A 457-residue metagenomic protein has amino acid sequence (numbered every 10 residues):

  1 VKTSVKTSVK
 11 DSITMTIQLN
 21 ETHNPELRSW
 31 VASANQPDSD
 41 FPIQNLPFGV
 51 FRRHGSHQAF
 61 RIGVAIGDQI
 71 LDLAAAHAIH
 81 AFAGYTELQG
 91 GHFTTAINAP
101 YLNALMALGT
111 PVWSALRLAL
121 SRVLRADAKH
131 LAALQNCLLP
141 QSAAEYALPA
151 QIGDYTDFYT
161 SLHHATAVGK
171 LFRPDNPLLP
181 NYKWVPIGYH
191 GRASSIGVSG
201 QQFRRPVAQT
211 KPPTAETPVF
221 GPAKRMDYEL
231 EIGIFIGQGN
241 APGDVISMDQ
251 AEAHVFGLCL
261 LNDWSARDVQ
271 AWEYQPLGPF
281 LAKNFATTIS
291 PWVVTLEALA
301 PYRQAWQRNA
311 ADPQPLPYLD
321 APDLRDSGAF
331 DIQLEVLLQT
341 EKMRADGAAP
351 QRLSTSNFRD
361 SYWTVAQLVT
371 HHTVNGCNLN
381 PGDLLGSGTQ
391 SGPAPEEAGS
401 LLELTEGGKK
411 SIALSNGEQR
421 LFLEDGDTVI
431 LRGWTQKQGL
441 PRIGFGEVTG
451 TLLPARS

Functional and structural regions predicted by a protein language model:
V1-I13: Compositionally biased, intrinsically disordered low-complexity segments enriched for polar/charged residues
E21-R53, A65, D72-T355, Y362-A366: Active-site microenvironments in enzyme catalytic cores
I62, Q69-I70, E231, L384 (+2 more regions): Residue-level marker of beta-strand positions
D154-S161, N378, D383-S387: Conserved phosphate/anionic-ligand binding catalytic regions in large, soluble enzymes, centered on
Y362-H371, P381, L385-W434, P441-T451: Active-site pocket scaffolds in enzymes
